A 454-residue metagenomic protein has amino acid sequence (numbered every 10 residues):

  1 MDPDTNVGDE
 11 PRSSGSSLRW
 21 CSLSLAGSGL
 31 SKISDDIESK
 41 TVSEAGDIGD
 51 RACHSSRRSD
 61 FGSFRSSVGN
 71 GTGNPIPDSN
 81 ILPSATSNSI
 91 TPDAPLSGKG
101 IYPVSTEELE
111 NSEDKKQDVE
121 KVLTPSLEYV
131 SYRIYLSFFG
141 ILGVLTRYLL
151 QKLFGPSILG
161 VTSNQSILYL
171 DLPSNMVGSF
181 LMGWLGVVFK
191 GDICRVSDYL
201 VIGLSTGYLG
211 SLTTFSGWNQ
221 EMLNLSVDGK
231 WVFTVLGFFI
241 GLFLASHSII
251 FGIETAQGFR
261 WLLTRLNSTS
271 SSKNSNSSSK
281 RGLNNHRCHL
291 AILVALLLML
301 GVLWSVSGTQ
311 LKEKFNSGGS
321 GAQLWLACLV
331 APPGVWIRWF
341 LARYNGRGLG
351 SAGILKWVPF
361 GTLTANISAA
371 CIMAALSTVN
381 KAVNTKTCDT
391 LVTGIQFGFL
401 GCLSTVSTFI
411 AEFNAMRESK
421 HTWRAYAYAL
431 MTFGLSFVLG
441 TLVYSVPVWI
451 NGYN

Functional and structural regions predicted by a protein language model:
D2-N454: Membrane-interface helix-loop junctions in multi-pass transporters/channels
